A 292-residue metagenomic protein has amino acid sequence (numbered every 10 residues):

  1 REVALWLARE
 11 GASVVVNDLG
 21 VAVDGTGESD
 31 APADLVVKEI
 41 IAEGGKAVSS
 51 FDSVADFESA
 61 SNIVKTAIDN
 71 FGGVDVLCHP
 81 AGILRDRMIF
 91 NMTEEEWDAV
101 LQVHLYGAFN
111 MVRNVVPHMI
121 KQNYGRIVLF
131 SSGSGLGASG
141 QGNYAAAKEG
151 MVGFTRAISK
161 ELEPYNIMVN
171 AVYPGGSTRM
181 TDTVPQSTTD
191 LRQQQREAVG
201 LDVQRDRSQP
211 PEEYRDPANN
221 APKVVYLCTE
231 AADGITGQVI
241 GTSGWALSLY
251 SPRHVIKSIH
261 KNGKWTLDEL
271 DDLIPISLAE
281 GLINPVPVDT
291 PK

Functional and structural regions predicted by a protein language model:
R1-V15: Canonical Rossmann dinucleotide-binding motif of NAD(H)/NADP(H)-dependent dehydrogenases/reductases, specifically
D34, F51-N62, E94: The beta1-alpha1 cofactor-binding region of Rossmann-like NAD(H)/NADP(H)-dependent oxidoreductases
I40, M88-I89, E96-D98: Substrate-binding pocket helix/loop in short-chain dehydrogenase/reductase
E43-K46, S59, T66-H79, R85-M88 (+2 more regions): A glycine-rich helix->loop->beta "capping" turn within Rossmann-like NAD(P)(H)-dependent oxidoreductase domains
V112-R113, R156: A short, exposed helix-loop element centered on a Lys and neighboring polar residues
I120, R126-G150, T155-R156, K160-P164 (+2 more regions): Catalytic loop of short-chain dehydrogenase/reductase
Q193-K292: C-terminal helical subdomain
